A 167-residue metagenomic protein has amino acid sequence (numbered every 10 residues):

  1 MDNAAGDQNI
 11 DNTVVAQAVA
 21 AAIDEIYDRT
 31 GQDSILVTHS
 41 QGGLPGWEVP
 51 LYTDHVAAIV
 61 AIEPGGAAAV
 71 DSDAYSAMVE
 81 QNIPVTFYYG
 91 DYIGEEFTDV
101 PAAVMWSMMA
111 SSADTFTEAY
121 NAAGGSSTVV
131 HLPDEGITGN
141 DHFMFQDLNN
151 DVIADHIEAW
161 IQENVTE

Functional and structural regions predicted by a protein language model:
M1-T13: Cap/lid segment of the alpha/beta-hydrolase catalytic domain
A16-S34, W160: Conserved acidic catalytic loop of the alpha/beta-hydrolase fold
L36-V37, I59: Conserved alpha/beta-hydrolase fold motif
V37-G46: Gly/Ala-rich beta-loop-alpha elbow adjacent to hydrolase catalytic centers
E48-Y52: Active-site signature of alpha/beta-hydrolase-fold catalytic machinery across serine- and Asp/Cys-nucleophile hydrolases
P64-L132: The feature captures the conserved acid-bearing segment of alpha/beta-hydrolase catalytic domains
A123, I137-G139, F143-E167: Catalytic active-site module of serine/aspartate enzymes centered on a nucleophile-bearing elbow/loop
